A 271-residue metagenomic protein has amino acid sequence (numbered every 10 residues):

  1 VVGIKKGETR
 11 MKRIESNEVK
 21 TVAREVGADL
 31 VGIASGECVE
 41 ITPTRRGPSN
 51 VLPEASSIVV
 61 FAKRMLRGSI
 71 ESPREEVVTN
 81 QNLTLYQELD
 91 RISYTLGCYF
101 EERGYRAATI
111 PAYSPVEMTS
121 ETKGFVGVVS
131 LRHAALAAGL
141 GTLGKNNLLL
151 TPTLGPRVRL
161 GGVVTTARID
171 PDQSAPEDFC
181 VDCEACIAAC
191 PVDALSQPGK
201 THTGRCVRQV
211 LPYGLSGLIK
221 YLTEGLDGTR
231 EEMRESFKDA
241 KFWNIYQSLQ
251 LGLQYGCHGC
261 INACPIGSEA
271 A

Functional and structural regions predicted by a protein language model:
V1, G36-C38, A135-L136: Short, charged, low-hydrophobicity "junction" segments
V1-V2, E8: Acidic, Ala/Val/Gly-enriched low-complexity intrinsically disordered segments
V2-G3, G32, P111: N-terminal non-cleavable signal-anchor helices
G7-R91: Non-catalytic, usually N-terminal nucleic-acid engagement modules in DNA/RNA processing proteins
T42, T84-A271: Catalytic cores of enzyme domains
